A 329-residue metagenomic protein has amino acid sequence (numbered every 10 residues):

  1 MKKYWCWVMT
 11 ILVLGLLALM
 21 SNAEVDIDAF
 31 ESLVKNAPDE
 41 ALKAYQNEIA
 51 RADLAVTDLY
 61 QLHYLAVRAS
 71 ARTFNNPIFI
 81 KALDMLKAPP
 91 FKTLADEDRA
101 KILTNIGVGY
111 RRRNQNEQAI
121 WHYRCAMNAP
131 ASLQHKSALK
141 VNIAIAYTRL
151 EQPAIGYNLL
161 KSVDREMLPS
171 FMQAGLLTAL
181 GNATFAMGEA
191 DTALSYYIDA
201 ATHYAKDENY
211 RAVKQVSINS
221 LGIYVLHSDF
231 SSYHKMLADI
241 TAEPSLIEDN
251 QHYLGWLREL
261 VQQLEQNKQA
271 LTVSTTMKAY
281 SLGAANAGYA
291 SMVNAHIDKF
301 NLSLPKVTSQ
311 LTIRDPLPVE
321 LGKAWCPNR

Functional and structural regions predicted by a protein language model:
L17-R68, R72, I80, C326-P327: N-terminal leader/linker segments that initiate helical-solenoid repeat arrays
D28, L65, D98, N105 (+4 more regions): "A position-specific structural signal for the A-helix of alpha-solenoid helical repeats
Q46-A50, D84-F91, R124-A129, K161-E166 (+3 more regions): Amphipathic alpha-helical segments of tetratricopeptide repeats
Q61, K101, A138, G175 (+2 more regions): Residue register of alpha-helical TPR repeats
